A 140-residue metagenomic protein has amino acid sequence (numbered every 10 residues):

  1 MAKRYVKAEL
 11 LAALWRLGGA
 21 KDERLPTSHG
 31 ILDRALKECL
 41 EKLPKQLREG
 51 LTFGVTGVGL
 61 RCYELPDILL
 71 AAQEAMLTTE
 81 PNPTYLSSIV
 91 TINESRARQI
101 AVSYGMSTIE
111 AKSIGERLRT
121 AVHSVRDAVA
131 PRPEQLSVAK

Functional and structural regions predicted by a protein language model:
M1-K140: Domain-edge interaction signal
